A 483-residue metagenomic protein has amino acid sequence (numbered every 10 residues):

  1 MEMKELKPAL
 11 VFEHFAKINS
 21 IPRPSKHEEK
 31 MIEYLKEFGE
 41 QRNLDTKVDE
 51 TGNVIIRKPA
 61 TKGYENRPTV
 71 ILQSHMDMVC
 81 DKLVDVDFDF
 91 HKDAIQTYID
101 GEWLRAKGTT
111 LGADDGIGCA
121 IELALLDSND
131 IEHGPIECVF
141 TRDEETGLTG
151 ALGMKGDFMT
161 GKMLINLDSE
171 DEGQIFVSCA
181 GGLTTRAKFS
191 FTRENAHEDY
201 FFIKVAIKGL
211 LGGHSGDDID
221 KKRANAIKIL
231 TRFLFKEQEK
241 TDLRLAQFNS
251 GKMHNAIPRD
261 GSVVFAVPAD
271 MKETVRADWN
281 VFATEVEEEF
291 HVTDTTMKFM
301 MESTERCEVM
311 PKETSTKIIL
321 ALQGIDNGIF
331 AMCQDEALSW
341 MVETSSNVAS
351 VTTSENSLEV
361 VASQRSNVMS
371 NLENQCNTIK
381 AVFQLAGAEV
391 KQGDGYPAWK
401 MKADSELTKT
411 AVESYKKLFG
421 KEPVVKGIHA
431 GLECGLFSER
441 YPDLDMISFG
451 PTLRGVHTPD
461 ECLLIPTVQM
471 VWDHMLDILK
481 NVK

Functional and structural regions predicted by a protein language model:
E2-E102: Acidic/His- and Gly-rich active-site-bordering loop/insert found across diverse amide/peptide-bond hydrolases
K7-V11, E343-L358, F419-D477: Zn-dependent metallopeptidase/amidohydrolase metal-coordination segment
P22, E102-R105, E145-T146, L152-R365: Midchain, well-structured core segments that form catalytic/ion-binding scaffolds
K36, R223-K240, A269-K272, K317-I325 (+4 more regions): His/Asp/Glu-rich mid-to-C-terminal helical/loop segments that flank catalytic regions of hydrolases
Y64-T146, A151-K162, F202, S315 (+5 more regions): Active-site metal-coordination/substrate-binding segment of hydrolases, especially metallo-dependent peptidases
E65-N66, A269-D278, M369-Q375: Short, conserved charged micro-motifs
N225-I227, R232-F248, M401-L444: Active-site-adjacent substrate-binding region of metalloamidase/peptidase-like peptide-processing proteins
M341-A430: Substrate-recognition/cap regions that form aromatic- and gly/pro-loop-enriched pockets for small-molecule ligands
